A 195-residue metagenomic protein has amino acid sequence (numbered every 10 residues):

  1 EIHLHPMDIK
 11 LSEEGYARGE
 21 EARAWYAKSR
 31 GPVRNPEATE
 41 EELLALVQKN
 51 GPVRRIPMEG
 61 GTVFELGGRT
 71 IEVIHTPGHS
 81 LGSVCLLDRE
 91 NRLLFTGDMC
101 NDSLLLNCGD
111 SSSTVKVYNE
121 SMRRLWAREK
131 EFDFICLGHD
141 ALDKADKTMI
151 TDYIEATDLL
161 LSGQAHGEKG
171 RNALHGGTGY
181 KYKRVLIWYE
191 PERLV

Functional and structural regions predicted by a protein language model:
E1-E65, D102, Y153-G170: Active-site HxH/HxHxD metal-binding segment of metal-dependent hydrolases
I2, L93-F95, C136: Residue-level marker for buried hydrophobic side chains located in beta-strands that build the well-ordered beta-sheet
I9-S12, S80-S83, N101-L104, G138-A145: Active-site environment of divalent metal-dependent phosphoester hydrolases
Y16, L106-D110, K147-M149: Short, solvent-exposed loop/turn segments at secondary-structure boundaries
G19-K28, E40-R54, K116-Y118, D133-D143 (+1 more regions): Noncatalytic linker/hinge segments flanking ATPase motor cores
A38, L43-A127: Catalytic core of the metallo-beta-lactamase
R123-V195: Accessory terminal helices/loops
